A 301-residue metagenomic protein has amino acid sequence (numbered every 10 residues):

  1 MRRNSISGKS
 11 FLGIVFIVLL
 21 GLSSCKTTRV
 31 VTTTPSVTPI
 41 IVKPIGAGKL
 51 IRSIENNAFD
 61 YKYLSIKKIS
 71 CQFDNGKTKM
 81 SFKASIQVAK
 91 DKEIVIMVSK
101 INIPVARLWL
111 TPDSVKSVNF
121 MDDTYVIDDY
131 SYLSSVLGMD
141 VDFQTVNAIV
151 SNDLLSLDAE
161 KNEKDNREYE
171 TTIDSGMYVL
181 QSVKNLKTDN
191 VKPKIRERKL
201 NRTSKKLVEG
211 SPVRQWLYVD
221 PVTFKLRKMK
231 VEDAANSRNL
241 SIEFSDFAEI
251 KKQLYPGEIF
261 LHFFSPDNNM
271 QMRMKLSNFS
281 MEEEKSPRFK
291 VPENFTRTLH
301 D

Functional and structural regions predicted by a protein language model:
R2-L12: Bacterial N-terminal signal peptides that target proteins for export
L12-L19: Sec-dependent N-terminal signal peptides
G21-S24: C-terminal motif of bacterial Sec signal peptides marking the signal peptidase cleavage site
K26-T78, V291, L299-D301: N-terminal leader/targeting segments and the immediate start of mature chains
T27, E163-T296, H300: Gly/Pro-enriched, hydrophobic low-complexity segments that function as extracytoplasmic propeptides/linkers
N56-L64, G76-M80, Q87-A89, L108 (+2 more regions): Edge/loop elements at the starts and ends of beta-strands within beta-rich repeat scaffolds
E93-A148: An acidic-aromatic
V136-R167: C-terminal low-complexity, charged extensions that often adopt amphipathic alpha-helices
